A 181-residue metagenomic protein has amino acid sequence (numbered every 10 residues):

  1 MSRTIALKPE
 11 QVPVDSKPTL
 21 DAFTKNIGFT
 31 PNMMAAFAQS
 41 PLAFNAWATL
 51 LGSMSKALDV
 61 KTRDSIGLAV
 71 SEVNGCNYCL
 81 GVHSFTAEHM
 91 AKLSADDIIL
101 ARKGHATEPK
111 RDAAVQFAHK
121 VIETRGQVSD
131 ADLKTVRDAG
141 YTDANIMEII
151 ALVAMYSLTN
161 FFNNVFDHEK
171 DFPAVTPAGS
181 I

Functional and structural regions predicted by a protein language model:
M1-I181: Hydrophobic alpha-helical segments
